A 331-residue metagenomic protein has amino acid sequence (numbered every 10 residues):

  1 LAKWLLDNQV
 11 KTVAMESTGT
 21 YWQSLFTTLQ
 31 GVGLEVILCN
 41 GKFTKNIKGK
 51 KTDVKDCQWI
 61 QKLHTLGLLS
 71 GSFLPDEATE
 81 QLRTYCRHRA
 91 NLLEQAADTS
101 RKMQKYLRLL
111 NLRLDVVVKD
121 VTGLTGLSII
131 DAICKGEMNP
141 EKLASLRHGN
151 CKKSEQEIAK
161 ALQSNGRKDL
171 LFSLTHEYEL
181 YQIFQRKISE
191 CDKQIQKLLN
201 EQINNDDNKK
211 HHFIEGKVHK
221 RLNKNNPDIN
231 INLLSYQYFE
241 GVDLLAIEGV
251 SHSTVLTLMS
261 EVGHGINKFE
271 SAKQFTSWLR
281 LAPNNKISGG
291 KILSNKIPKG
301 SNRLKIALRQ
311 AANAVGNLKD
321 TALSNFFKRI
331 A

Functional and structural regions predicted by a protein language model:
L1-A331: A detector of single, family-specific signature residues that are central to catalytic or substrate-handling motifs
